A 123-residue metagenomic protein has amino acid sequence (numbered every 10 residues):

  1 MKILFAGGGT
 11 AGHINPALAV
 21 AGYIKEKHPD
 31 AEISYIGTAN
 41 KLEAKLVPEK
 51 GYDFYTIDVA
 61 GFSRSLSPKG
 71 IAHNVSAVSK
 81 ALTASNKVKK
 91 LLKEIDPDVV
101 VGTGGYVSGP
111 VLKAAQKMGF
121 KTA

Functional and structural regions predicted by a protein language model:
I3-T10, D30-S79, T83: Conserved nucleotide-sugar phosphate-binding/catalytic loop shared by glycosyltransferases and other
T10-A11, G105-V107: Residue-level detector of alpha-helix initiation sites
H13-I24: Short amphipathic alpha-helix
I14, L42-A44, S108-G109: Short, well-ordered alpha-helical microsegments
A17-L18, L46-P48, L112-Q116: Short amphipathic alpha-helical segments
A19, K80-T83, K87: Alpha-helical elements of Rossmann-like donor-binding domains used by nucleotide-donor carbohydrate transfer enzymes
K25-D30, K117-F120: Short helix-capping segments at alpha-helix termini
K87-V100, S108-A123: Glycosyltransferases and closely related glycan-assembly transferases that use nucleotide-activated donors
